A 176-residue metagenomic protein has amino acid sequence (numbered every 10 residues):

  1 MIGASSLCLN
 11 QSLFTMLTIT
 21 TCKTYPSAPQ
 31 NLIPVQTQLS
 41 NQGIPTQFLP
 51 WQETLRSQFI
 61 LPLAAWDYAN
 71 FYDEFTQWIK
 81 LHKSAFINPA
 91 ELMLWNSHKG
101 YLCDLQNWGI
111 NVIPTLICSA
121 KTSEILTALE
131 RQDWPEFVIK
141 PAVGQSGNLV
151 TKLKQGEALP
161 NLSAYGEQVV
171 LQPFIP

Functional and structural regions predicted by a protein language model:
F14, C22-T115: Conserved N-proximal alpha/beta basic substrate-recognition cap immediately N-terminal to, or forming the N-lobe
L61-L63, V138, V170: Structural motif
I113-E136: Rossmann-like NAD(P)H-binding beta-loop-alpha module
I113-T115, E136-A158: Glycine-rich phosphate-binding loop of ATP-grasp-fold ATP-dependent ligases
N148-P176: Phosphate-binding site of ATP-dependent enzymes
